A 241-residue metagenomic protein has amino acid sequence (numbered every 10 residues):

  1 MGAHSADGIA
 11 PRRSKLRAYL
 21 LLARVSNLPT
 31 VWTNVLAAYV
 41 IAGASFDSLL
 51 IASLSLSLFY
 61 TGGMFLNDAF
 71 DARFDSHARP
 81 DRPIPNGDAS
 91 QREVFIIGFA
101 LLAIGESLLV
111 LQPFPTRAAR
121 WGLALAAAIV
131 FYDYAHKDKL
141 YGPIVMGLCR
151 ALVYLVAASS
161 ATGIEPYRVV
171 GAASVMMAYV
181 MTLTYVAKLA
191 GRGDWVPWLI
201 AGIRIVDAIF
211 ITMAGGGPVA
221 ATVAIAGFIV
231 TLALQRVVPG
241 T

Functional and structural regions predicted by a protein language model:
M1-D81, A89-V94, A118-A124, D133 (+4 more regions): Topogenic membrane-insertion module of multi-pass membrane proteins
R12-Y19, F59, D75-G87, L101-L111 (+3 more regions): Short juxtamembrane and helix-loop transition motifs at transmembrane-helix boundaries in membrane proteins
V35-A42, G105-P113, I129-D133, V153-A161 (+3 more regions): Structural signal for membrane-spanning alpha-helices in multi-pass inner-membrane proteins, emphasizing helix cores
A42-F46, P113-R117, S159-P166, M213-V219: Membrane interfacial helix motifs at helix-loop boundaries and amphipathic/re-entrant anchors
L54-S55, A72-I129, G147, V153 (+2 more regions): Multi-pass membrane catalytic core of lipid/isoprenoid biosynthesis enzymes
S57-G62, L125-D133, R150-L155, V175-Y185 (+2 more regions): Alpha-helical transmembrane segments and their membrane-interface exit regions
A69-D75, D138-G147, G163-G171, L189-W195 (+1 more regions): A cytosolic-side transmembrane-helix exit/cap motif
G191-T241: Extended hydrophobic alpha-helices typical of membrane-associated regions
